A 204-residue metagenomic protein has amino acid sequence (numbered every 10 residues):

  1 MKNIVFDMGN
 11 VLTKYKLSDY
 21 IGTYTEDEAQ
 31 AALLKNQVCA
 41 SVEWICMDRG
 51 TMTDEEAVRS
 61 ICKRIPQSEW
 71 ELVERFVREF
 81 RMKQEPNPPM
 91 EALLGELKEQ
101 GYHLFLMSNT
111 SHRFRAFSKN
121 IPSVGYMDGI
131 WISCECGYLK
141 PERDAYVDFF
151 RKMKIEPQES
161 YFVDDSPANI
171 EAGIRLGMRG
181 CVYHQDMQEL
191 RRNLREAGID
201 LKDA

Functional and structural regions predicted by a protein language model:
M1-A40, R175, Q188: Active-site neighborhood of HAD-like aspartate-dependent phosphohydrolases
K2, F6, S111, F117-A204: Asp-based, Mg2+/Mn2+-dependent phosphohydrolase catalytic module
D7-N10, G50, L97, L106 (+2 more regions): Generic structural signal for small/hydrophobic residues in well-ordered secondary structure, especially within
K14, F105-N109: Short beta-strand segments
D19-Y20, V42, E56, S60 (+5 more regions): Alpha-helical elements of Rossmann-like donor-binding domains used by nucleotide-donor carbohydrate transfer enzymes
E26-Q37, I65-V77, L201-A204: Short, surface-exposed acidic
W44-F76: A metal-dependent, Asp-based hydrolase signature
E71-F105, R143: Short, acidic loop-to-helix structural element flanking the phosphoryl-transfer center in phosphate-processing enzymes
